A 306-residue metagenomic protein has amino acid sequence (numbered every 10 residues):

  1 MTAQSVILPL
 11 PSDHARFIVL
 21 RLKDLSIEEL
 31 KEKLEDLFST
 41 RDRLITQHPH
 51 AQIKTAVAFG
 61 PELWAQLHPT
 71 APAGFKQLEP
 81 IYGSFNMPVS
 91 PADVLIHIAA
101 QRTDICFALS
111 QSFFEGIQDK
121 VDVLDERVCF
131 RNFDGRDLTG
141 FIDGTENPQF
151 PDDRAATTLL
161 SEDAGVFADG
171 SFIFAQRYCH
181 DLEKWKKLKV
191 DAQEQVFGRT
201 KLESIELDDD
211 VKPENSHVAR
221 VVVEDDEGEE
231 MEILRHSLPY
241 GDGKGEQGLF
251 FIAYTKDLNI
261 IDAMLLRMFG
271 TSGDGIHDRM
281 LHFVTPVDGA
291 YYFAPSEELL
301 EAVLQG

Functional and structural regions predicted by a protein language model:
M1-G306: Long, histidine/aromatic-enriched segments associated with O2/redox biology
